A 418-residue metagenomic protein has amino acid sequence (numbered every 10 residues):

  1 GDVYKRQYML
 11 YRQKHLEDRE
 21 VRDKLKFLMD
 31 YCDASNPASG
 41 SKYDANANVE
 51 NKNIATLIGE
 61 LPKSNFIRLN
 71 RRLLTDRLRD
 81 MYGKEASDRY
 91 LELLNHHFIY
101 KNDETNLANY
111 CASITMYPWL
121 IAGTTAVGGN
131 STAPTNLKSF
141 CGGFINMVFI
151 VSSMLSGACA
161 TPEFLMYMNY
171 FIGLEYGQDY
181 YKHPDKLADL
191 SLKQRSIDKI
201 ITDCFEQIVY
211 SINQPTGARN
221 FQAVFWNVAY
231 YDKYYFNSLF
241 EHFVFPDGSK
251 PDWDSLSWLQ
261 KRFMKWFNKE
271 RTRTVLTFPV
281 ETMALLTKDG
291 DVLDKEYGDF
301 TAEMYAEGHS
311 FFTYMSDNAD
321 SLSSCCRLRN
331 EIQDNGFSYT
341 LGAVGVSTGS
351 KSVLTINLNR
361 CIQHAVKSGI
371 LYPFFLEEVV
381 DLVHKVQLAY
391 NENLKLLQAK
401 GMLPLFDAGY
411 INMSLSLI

Functional and structural regions predicted by a protein language model:
G1-Y4: Short, small-residue-biased leader/transition segments that mark boundaries at the very start of proteins
Y8-I418: Conserved catalytic cores of very large enzyme subunits
